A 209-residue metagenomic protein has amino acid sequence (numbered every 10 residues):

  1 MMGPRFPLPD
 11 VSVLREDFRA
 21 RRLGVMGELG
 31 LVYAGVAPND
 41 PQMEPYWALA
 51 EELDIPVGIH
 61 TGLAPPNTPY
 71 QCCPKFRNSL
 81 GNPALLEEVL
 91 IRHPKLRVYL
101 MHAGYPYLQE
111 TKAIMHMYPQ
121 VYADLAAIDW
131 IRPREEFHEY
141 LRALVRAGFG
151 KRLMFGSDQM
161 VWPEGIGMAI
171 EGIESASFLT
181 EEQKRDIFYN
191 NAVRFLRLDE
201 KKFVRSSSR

Functional and structural regions predicted by a protein language model:
M1-L53, E174: Mid-domain alpha/beta scaffold segments of enzyme catalytic cores
M1-P4, A126, K184-N190: A generic structural motif
R5, G24-V25, N39-M154: Catalytic pocket-lining loop regions of alpha/beta-barrel enzymes, especially the amidohydrolase/enolase/GH5 lineages
L31, L63, I187: Residue-level "edge-of-site" marker
L31-V32, A126-I128, D158: Short strand-loop junctions, especially beta-strand C-caps/beta-turns that link beta-sheets to coils or alpha-helices
Y105, Q159-W162: Short glycine-enriched loops at secondary-structure junctions
F149-M154, P163-R209: Mid-to-C-terminal alpha-helical segments outside catalytic/metal-binding sites
